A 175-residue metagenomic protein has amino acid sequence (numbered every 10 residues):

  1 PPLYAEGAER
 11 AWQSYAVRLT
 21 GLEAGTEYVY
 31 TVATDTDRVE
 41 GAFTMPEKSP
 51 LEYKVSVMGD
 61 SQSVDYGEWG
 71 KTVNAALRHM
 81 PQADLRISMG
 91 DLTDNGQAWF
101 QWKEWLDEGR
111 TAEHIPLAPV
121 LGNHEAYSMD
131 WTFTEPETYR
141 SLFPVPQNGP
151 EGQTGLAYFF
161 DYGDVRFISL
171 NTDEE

Functional and structural regions predicted by a protein language model:
P1-S14, S56-K71, G96, Y127 (+3 more regions): Acidic/histidine-rich helix-loop elements that form or flank divalent-metal/phosphate-binding sites at the catalytic
P1-V57, R78-H79: Acidic, histidine-bearing metal-coordination/catalytic regions of metal-dependent phosphoesterases
R18-L19, E27-A42, F100-E175: Extended active-site neighborhood of metal-dependent phosphoesterases/phosphodiesterases
G21-E23, E47, V57-S63, D164 (+1 more regions): Short, flexible loop/turn elements at secondary-structure junctions
L51-A126: Conserved, compact domain cores that house catalytic/ligand-binding motifs in diverse enzymes and effector modules
